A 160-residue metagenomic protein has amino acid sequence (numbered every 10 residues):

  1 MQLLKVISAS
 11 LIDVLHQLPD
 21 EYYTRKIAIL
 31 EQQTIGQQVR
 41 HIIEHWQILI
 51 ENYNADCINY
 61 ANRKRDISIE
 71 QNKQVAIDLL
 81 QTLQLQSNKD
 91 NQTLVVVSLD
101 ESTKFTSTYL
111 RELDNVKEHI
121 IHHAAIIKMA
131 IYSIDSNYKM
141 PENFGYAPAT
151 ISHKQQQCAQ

Functional and structural regions predicted by a protein language model:
Q2-K5, L11-V14, I67-E70: Alpha-helical membrane insertion/targeting regions
L3-I7, I35, I42, N72-L79 (+1 more regions): Amphipathic alpha-helix face/heptad-repeat signature
I7-I29: Short, Lys/Arg-rich amphipathic segments at extreme N-termini
D13-H16, D20, Q47-N54, Q81 (+3 more regions): Charged/polar positions within long, soluble alpha-helices
T24-A61, T103-G145, T150-S152: Short, contiguous alpha-helical
D56-L94: Helix-adjacent hinge/juxtasegments
K89-Y109: Mid-chain, well-packed structural core segment of small domains
K154-Q156, Q160: Ser/Thr/Pro-rich, acidic low-complexity intrinsically disordered regulatory segments
